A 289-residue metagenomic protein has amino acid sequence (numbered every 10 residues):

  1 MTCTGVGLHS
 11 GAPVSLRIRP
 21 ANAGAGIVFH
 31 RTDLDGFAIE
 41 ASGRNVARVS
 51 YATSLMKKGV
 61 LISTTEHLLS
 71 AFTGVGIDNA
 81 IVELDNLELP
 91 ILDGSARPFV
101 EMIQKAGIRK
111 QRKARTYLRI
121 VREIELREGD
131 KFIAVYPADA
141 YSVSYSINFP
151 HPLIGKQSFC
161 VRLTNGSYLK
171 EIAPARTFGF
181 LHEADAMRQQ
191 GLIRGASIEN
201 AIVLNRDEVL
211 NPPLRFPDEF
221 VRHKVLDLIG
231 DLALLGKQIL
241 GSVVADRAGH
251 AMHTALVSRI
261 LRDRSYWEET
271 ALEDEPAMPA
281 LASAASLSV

Functional and structural regions predicted by a protein language model:
M1-D78, E83-V289: C-terminal regulatory domains involved in ligand/effector binding and gene-expression control
